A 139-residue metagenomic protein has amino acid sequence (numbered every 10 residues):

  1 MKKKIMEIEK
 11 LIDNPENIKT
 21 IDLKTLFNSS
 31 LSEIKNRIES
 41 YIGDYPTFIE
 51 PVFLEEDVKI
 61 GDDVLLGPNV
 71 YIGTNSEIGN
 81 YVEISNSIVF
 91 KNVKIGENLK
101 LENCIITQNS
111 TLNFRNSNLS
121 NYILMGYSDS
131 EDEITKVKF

Functional and structural regions predicted by a protein language model:
M1-Y45, E50, D132-F139: Terminal amphipathic alpha-helical/low-complexity segments used for targeting or macromolecular assembly
Y41-F139: Structural signal for interior beta-strand "rungs" in well-ordered beta-sheet cores of soluble enzyme domains
